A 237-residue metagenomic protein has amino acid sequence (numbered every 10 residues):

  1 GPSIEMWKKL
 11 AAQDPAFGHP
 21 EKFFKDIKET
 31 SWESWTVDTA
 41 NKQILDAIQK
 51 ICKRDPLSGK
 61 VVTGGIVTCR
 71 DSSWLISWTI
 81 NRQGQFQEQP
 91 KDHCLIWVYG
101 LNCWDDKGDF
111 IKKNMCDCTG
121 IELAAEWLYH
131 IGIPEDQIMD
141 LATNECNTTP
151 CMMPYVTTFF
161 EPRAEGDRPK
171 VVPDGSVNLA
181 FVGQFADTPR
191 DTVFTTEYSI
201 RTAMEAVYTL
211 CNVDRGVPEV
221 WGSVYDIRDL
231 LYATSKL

Functional and structural regions predicted by a protein language model:
G1-Y225: C-terminal segments that line or cap access tunnels to active or ligand-binding sites in enzymes and enzyme-associated
Y225-L237: Acidic, Ser/Thr-rich low-complexity intrinsically disordered segments
